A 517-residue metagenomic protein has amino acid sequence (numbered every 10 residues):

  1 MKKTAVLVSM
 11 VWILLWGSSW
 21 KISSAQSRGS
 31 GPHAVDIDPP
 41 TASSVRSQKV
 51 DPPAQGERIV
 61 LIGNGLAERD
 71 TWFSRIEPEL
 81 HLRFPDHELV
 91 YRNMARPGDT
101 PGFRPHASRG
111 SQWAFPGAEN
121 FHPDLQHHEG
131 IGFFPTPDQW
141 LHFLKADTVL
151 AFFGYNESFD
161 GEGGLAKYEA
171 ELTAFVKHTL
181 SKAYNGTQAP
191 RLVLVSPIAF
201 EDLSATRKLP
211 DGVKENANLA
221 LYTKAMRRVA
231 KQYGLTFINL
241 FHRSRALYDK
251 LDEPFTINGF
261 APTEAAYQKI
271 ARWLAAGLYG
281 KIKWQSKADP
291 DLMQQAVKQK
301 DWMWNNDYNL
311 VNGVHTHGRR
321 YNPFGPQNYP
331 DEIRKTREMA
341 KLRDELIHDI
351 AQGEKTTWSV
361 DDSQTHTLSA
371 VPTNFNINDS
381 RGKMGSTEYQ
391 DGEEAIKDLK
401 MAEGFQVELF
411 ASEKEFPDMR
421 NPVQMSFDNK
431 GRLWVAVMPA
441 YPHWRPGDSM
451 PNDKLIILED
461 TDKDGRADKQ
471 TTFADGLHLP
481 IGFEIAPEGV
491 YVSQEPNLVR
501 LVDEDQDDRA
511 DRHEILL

Functional and structural regions predicted by a protein language model:
V8-S19: Bacterial N-terminal signal peptides
Q26-S44, P52-Q55, T71, R75 (+2 more regions): Conserved catalytic region of serine esterases and O-acyltransferases that act on ester linkages in lipids
R28-G98, G102-A107, P137-K145, V149 (+1 more regions): Serine-esterase "nucleophile elbow" of acetyl-processing enzymes
G65-R69, R96-G102, T148, Y155-D160 (+7 more regions): Solvent-exposed loop/turn segments at secondary-structure junctions within structured extracellular/periplasmic domains
D86, D99-F103, G117-F121, P135 (+10 more regions): Serine-dependent acyl-ester chemistry module
M94, Q188-I198, N216-E253, Q268-L292: Extracellular serine-dependent O-acyl
A146, A151-Y155, G161, L165-A166 (+5 more regions): Hydrophobic or amphipathic alpha-helical targeting/insertion segments
S369-L517: Beta-propeller domains with acidic blade repeats across secreted/periplasmic ectodomains and cytosolic WD/CNH propellers
